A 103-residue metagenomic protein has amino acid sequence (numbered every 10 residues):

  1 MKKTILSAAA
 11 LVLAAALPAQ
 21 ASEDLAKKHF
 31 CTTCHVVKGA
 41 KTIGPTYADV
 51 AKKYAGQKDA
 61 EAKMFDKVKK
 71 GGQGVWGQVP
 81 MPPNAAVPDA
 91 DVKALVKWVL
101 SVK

Functional and structural regions predicted by a protein language model:
M1-Q20, W98-K103: Post-cleavage N-terminal segment of exported redox proteins
I5, L11, E61-A62, V92-A94: Extracytoplasmic c-type cytochrome modules immediately beyond a signal peptide or single-pass transmembrane anchor
Q20-V37: Sequence/structural segment immediately N-terminal to covalent heme-attachment motifs in c-type and related
T33, T42-Y54, K67-V96: Axial heme c-ligation environment in periplasmic c-type cytochrome domains
K53-A62: Short microdomains enriched in Cys/His and/or Lys/Arg
